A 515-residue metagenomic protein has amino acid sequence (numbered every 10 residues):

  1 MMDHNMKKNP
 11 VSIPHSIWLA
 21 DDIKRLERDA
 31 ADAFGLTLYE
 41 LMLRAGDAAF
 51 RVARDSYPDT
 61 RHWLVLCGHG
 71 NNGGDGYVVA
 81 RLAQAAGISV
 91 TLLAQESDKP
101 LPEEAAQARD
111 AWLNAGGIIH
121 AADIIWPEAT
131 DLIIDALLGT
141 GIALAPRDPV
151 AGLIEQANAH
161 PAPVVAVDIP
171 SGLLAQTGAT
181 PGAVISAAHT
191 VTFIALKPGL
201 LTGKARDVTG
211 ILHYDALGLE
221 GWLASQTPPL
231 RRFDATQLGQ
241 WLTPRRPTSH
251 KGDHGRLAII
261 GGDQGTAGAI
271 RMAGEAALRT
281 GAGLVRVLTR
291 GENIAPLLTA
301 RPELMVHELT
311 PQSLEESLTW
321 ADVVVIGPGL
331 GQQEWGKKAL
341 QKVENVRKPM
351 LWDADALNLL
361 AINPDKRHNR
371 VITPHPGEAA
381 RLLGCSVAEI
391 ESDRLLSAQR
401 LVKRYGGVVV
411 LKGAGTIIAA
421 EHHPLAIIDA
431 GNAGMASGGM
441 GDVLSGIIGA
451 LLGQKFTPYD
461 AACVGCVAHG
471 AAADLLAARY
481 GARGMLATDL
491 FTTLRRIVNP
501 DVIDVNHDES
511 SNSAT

Functional and structural regions predicted by a protein language model:
M2-A94, P102, H189, L200-W352 (+3 more regions): Small-residue (G/A/S/T)-rich helix-start motifs and N-terminal tracts that mark the onset
E27, D135, A166-D168, L351-A354: Conserved acidic functional residues
V78-N158, A295-L309, E315-E316, W320: N-terminal small/polar loop signature for handling phosphorylated ligands or for N-terminal nucleophile
E96-K99, I169-S171, A356: Short beta-alpha junction loops
D98, G139-L144, L174, T180 (+3 more regions): Short strand->helix junction
T130-L132, L137-P228: Internal gly/pro-rich beta-alpha loop/helix module that stabilizes soluble enzyme cofactors or their anionic handles
P146, A157, A354-D355, M435: Short, motif-level signal for alpha-helix interfacial/capping segments enriched in acidic residues and aromatics/proline
